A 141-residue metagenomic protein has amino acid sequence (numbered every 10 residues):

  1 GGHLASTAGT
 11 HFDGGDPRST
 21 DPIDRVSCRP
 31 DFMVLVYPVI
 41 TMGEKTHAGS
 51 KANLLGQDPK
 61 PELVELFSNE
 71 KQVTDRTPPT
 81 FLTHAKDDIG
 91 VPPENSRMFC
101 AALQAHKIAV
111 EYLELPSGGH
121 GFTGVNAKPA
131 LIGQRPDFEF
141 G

Functional and structural regions predicted by a protein language model:
G1-G49, V64-E65: Primarily recognizes the serine-hydrolase "nucleophile elbow" in alpha/beta-hydrolase and SGNH/GDSL folds
A8-G9, V36-V39, H84-K86, E114-G118: Active-site-proximal beta-strand/loop segments in catalytic clefts of secreted hydrolases
H11, A52, K128-I132: Short, hinge-like loop/turn segments at secondary-structure boundaries
S19-I23, Q57-Q72, T77-P78: Active-site nucleophile elbow and catalytic-triad environment of alpha/beta-hydrolase enzymes
R29-F32, T77-T80, H106-E111: Loop/turn elements at helix/coil->beta-strand transitions in domains of secreted/extracellular proteins
T41-M42, D87-V91: Acidic catalytic loop of the alpha/beta-hydrolase fold
R76, F81-H84, D88: Short beta-strand/loop motif that positions the catalytic acidic residue of the alpha/beta-hydrolase fold
T83, P93, R97-G141: C-terminal catalytic histidine-bearing segment of alpha/beta-hydrolase fold enzymes
